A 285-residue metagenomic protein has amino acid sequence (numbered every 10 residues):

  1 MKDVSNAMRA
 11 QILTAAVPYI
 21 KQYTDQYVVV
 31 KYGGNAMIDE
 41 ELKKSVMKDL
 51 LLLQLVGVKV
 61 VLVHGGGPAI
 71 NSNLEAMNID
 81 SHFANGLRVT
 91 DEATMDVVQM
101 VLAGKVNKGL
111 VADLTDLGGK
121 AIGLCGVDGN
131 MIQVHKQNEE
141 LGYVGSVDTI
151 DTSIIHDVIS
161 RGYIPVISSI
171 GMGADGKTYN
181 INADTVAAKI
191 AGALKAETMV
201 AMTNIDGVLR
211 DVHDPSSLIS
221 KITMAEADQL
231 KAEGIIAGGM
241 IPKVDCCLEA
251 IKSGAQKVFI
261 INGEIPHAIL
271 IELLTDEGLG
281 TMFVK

Functional and structural regions predicted by a protein language model:
M1-E264, I271-L273, E277, V284-K285: Nucleotide/pyrophosphate-binding catalytic subdomain
